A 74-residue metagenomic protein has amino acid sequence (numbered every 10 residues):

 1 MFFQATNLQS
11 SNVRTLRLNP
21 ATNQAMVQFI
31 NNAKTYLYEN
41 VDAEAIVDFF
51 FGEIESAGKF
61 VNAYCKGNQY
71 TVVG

Functional and structural regions predicted by a protein language model:
M1-G74: Acidic/histidine-enriched, beta-strand-rich ligand/metal-binding domains
